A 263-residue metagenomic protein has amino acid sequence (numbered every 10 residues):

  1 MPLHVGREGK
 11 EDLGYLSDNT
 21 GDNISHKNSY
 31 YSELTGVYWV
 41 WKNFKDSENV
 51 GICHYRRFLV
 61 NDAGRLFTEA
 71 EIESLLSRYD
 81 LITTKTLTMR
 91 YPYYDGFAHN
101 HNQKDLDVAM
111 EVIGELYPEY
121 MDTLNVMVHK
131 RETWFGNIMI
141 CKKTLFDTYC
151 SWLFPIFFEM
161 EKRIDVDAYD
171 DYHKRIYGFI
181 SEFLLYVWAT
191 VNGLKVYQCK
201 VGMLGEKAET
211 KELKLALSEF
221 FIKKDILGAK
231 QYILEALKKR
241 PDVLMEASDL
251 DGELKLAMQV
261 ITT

Functional and structural regions predicted by a protein language model:
M1-T263: ER/Golgi luminal nucleotide-sugar-dependent glycosyltransferases, focusing on the catalytic module
